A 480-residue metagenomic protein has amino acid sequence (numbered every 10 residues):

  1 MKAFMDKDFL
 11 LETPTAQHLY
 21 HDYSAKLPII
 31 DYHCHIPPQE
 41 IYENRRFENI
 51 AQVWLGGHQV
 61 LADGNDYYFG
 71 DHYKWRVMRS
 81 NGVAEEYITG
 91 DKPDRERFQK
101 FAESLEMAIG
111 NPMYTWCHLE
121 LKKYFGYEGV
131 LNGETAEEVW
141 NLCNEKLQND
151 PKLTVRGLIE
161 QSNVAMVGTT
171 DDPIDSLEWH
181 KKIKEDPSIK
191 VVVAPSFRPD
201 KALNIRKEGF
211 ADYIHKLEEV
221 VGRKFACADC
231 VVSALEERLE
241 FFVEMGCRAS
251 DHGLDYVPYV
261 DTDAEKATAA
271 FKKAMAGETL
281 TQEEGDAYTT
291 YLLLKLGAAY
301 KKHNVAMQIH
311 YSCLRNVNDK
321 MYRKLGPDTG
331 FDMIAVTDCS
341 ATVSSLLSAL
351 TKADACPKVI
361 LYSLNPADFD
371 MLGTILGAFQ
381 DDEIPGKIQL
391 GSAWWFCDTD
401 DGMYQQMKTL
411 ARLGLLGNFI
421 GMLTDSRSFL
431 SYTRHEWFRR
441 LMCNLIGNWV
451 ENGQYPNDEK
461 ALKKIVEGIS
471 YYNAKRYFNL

Functional and structural regions predicted by a protein language model:
K2-H303, A355-P357, L361-G373, G377-L480: Metal-cofactor-binding active-site regions of metalloenzymes
T281-Q282, F331-T337: A short acidic, glycine-rich active-site loop that binds or catalyzes chemistry on phosphate/adenosine moieties
M307-I309: C-terminal amphipathic alpha-helical interaction region
N318: Hard-cation-handling environments
Y322-I334: Active-site loop ensemble at the mouth of alpha/beta enzyme cores that anchors a bound cofactor
D338-V343: Divalent-cation-assisted or electrostatically stabilized phosphate/pyrophosphate-binding catalytic cores
L346-K352: Short, basic/hydrophobic alpha-helical segments
